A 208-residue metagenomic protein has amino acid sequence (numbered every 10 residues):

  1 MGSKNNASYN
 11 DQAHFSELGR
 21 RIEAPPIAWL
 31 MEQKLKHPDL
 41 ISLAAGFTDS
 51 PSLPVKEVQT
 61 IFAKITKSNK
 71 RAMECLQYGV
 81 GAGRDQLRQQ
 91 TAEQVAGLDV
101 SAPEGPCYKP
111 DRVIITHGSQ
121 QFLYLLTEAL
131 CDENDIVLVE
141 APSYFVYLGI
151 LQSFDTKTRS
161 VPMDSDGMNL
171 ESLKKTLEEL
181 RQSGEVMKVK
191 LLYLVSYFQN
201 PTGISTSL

Functional and structural regions predicted by a protein language model:
G2-Q86, E93: N-terminal "arm"/small-domain region of PLP-dependent enzymes with the aminotransferase-like
T66-L208: Conserved core of the PLP fold type I
